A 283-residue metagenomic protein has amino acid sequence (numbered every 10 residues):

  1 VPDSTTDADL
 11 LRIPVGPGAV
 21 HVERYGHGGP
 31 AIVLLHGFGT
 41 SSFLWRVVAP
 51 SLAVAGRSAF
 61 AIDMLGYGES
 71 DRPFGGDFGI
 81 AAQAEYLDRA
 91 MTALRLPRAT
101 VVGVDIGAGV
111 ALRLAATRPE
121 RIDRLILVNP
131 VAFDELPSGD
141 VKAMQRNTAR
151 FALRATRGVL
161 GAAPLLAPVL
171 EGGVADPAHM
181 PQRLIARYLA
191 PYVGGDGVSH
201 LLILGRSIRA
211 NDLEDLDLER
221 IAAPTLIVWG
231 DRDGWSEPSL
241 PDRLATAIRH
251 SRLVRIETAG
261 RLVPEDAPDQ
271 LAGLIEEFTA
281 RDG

Functional and structural regions predicted by a protein language model:
P2-V20, Y25, F60, Y67-R98 (+5 more regions): Flexible "cap/lid" subdomain of the alpha/beta-hydrolase fold that forms the substrate-access gate
H21, H36, R261: Histidine-centered active-site/metal-ligand motif
R24-E69: Conserved HGGG/HGGXW glycine-rich cap/lid loop of the alpha/beta-hydrolase fold
G39, R46, A81, A222 (+1 more regions): Conserved catalytic core of two-component sensor histidine kinases
T40, D233, G260-L262: Glycine-/small-residue-rich active-site loops that bind phosphorylated ligands and cofactors
A259-A272: Catalytic histidine-centered segment of alpha/beta-hydrolase-like enzymes
